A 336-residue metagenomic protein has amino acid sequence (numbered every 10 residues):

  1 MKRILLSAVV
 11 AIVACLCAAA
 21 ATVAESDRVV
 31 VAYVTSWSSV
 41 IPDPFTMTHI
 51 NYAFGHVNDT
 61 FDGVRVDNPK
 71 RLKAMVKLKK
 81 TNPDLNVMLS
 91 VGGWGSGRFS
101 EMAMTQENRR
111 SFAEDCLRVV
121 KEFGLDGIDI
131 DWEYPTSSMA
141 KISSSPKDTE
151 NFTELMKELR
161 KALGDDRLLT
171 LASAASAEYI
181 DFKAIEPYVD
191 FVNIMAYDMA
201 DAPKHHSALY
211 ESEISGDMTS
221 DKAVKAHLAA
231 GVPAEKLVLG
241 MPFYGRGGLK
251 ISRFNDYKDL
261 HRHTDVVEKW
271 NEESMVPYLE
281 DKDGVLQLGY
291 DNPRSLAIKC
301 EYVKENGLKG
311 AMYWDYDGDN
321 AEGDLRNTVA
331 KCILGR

Functional and structural regions predicted by a protein language model:
M1-I4: Positively charged n-region of N-terminal signal peptides that target proteins for export
S7-L16: Bacterial N-terminal signal peptides
T22-V120: Glycan-recognition patch characteristic of GH18 chitinases/ENGases and related GlcNAc/peptidoglycan-binding proteins
D27-R28, T48, P83-V87, G124-D126 (+4 more regions): Short, well-ordered coil/turn segments that N-cap beta-strands
V31, D59-K70, R110, E114 (+1 more regions): Substrate-binding surface in catalytic domains of secreted glycosidases
I50, L89, I130, L159 (+4 more regions): Conserved, mostly hydrophobic/aromatic
I50-A53, V119-S137, T170, M195 (+1 more regions): Short acidic catalytic loops
V91, K236-Y302, E322, N327-R336: Glycan-binding loop/region signatures in secreted carbohydrate-active enzymes
